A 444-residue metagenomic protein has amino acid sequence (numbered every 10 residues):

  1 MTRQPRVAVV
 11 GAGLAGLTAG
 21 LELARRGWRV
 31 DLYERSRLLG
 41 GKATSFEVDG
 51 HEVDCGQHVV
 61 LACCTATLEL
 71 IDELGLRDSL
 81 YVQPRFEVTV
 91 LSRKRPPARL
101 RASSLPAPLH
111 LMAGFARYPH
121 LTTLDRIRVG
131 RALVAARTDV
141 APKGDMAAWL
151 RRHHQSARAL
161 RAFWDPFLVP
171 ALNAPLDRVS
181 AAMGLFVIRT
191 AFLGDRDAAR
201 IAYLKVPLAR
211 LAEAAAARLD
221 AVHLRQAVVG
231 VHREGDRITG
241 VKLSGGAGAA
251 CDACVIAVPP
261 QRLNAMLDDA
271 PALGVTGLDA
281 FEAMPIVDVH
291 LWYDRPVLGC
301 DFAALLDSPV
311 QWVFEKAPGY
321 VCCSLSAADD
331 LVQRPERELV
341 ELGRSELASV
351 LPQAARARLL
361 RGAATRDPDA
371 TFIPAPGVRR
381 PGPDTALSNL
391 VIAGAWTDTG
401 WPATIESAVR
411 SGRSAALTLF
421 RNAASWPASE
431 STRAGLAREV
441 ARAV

Functional and structural regions predicted by a protein language model:
T2, F86, S92, A227-A354 (+4 more regions): Mid-domain catalytic core of redox enzymes that form a hydrophobic substrate pocket/lid adjacent to a catalytic redox
P5-L32: N-terminal Rossmann-like FAD-binding beta1-loop-alpha1 element of flavoenzymes
A24-V48: Glycine-rich FAD pyrophosphate-binding loop
K42-S45, G50-V82: Conserved FAD-binding subdomain of flavin-dependent enzymes
H58-T65, V140-G144, H153, G194-A216 (+1 more regions): Short beta-strand to alpha-helix junction loop
T67-L68, D72-G184: Mobile amphipathic helical/loop "lid" adjacent to a hydrophobic cofactor/ligand pocket
V187-S244: Helical element adjacent to the flavin cofactor pocket in flavoenzyme catalytic cores
Q311, R366-I392, W396-T399: FAD-binding beta-loop-beta segment adjacent to the flavin cofactor pocket
